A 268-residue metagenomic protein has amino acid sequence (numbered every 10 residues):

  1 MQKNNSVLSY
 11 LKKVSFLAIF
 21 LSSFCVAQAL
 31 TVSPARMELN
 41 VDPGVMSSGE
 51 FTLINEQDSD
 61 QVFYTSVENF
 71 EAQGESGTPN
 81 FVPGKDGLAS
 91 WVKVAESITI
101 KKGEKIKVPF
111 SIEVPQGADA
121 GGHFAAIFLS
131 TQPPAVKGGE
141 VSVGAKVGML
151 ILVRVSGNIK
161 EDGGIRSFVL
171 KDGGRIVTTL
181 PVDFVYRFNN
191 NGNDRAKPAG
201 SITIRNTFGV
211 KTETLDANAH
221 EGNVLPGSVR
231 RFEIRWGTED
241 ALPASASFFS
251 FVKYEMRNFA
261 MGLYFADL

Functional and structural regions predicted by a protein language model:
Q2-S15: Bacterial N-terminal signal peptides that target proteins for export
K13-S23: Bacterial N-terminal signal peptides
V26-T31, R154-G164: Proline/serine/threonine-rich low-complexity linkers at boundaries of modular beta-sandwich domains
Q28-Q57, S97-I98, I165-T179, V185: Beta-sheet-dominated interaction scaffolds and their linkers
T31-P34, Q57-F110, A199, T207-D216 (+3 more regions): Surface-exposed binding patches on compact interaction domains or structured appendages
S33, G44-E50, I106-V108, A120-A126 (+2 more regions): Short, solvent-exposed loop/turn segments enriched in Ser/Thr/Gly
S48-T52, V62-V67, W91-G139: Ligand-binding face of N-terminal immunoglobulin V-set domains in extracellular IgSF glycoproteins
I176-F188, G192-L268: Membrane-proximal extracellular "stem/stalk" segments of glycoproteins immediately N-terminal to a transmembrane helix
